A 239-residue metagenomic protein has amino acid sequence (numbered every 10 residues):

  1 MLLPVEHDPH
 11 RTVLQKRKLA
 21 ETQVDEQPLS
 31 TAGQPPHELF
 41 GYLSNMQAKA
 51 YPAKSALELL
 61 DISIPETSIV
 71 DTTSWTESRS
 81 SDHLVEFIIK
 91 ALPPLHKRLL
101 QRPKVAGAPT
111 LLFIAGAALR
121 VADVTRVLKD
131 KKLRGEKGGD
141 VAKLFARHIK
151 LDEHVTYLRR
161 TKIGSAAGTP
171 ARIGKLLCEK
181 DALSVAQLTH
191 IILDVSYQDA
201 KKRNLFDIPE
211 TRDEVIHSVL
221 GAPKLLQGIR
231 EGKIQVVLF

Functional and structural regions predicted by a protein language model:
M1-Q34: Acidic, serine/threonine-rich intrinsically disordered low-complexity regions
S78-A108, E210-E231: Conserved interdomain hinge at the start of the Helicase C-terminal
A106-T125, V237-L238: Conserved strand-helix element at the start of the C-terminal RecA-like helicase core
A115-A118, A142-E153, P170-A171: Conserved helicase motor
L119-G138: Conserved helicase motor "Helicase C" RecA-like lobe of SF1/SF2 P-loop NTPases
I149-L151, G168-V185: Conserved RecA-like ASCE ATPase "motif II neighborhood" in helicase/translocase motors
L151-A167: Conserved motor-coupling elements within RecA-like helicase/translocase cores
A182-L193, Q198-F239: Post-DEXD/H (motif II) to motif III coupling segment of the RecA-like Helicase ATP-binding lobe
